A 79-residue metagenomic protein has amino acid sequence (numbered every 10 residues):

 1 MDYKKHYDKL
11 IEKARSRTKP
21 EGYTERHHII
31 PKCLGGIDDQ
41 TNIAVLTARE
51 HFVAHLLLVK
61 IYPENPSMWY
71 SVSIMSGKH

Functional and structural regions predicted by a protein language model:
M1-T24, A54: Short cysteine-rich loop/turn motifs with clustered Cys
R15-L46: Histidine-centered nuclease catalytic patch
C33, L58-Y62, M75-K78: Generic structural signal for hydrophobic core residues of well-folded globular domains
I43-S67: Short Cys/His-centered divalent metal-binding micro-motifs
S67-H79: Long, amphipathic alpha-helical segments that form or neighbor coiled-coils/leucine zippers used for dimerization
